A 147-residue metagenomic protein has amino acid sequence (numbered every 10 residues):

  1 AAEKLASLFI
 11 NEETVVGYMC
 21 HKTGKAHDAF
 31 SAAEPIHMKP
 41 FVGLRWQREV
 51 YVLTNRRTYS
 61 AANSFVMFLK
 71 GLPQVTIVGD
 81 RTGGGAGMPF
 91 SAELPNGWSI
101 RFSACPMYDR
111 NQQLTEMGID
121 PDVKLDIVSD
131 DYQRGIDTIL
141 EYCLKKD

Functional and structural regions predicted by a protein language model:
A1-E49, A104, Y108, Q113-T115 (+1 more regions): Gly/Ser/Thr-rich loop/hinge elements
A2-A6, V50, A62-V66, I136-L144: Extracytoplasmic/secreted envelope proteins and their assembly/folding machinery, especially bacterial periplasmic
K4-S7, V66-L72, E93-L94: Short, solvent-exposed amphipathic alpha-helical segments in soluble enzyme and RNA/protein-processing domains
A6, Y51-R57, I127-Q133: Second-shell loop/turn segments in exported
S7-T14, K70-Q74, L144-K145: Sec-exported extracytoplasmic/periplasmic mature domains
M19-K22, L53-R57, G79-G83, S103-M107: Active-site-proximal beta-strand/loop segments in catalytic clefts of secreted hydrolases
G84-P95: Beta-rich nucleic-acid/ligand-interaction surfaces
I119-D147: Low-complexity, Gly/Ser/Thr/Pro-rich intrinsically disordered linker/tail segments
